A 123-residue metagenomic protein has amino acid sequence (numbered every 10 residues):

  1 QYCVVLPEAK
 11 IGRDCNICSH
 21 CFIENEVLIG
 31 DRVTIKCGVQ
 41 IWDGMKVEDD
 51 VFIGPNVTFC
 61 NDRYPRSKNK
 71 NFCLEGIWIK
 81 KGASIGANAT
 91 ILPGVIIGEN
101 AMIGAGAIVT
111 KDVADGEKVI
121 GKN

Functional and structural regions predicted by a protein language model:
Q1, L6-P7, G12-R13, C18-S19 (+16 more regions): Left-handed beta-helix
R66-N71: Flexible, solvent-exposed loop segments that connect beta-strands
